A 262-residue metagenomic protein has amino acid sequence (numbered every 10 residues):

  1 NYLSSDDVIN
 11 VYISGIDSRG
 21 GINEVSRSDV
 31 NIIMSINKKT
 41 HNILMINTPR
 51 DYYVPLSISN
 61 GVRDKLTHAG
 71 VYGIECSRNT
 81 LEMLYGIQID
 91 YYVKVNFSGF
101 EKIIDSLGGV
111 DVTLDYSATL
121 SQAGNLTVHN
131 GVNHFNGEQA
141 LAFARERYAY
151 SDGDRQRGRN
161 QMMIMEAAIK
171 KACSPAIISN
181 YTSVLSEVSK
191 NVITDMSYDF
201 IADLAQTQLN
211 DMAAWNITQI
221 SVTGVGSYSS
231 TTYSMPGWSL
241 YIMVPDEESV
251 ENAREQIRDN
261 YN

Functional and structural regions predicted by a protein language model:
N1-N262: Non-catalytic, solvent-exposed segments at the cell envelope interface
